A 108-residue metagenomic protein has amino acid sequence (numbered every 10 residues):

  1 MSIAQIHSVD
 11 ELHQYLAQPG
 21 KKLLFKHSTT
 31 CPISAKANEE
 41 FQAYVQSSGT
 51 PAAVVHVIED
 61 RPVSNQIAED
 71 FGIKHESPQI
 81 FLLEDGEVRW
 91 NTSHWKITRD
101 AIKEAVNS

Functional and structural regions predicted by a protein language model:
M1-G20: N-terminal leader/targeting and pre-domain segments
Q14-Y44: Local sequence-structure signature of Cys/Sec-based thiol-disulfide redox active-site neighborhoods
Q46-T50, A101-K103: Short cysteine/histidine-rich metal-coordination sites, predominantly Zn2+-binding motifs
T50-S64: Thiol-based oxidoreductase modules, predominantly thioredoxin-like and allied folds used for disulfide exchange
F71-E84: Structural micro-motif
L82-S108: Non-catalytic, surface beta->alpha helical segment in thiol-disulfide oxidoreductase systems
